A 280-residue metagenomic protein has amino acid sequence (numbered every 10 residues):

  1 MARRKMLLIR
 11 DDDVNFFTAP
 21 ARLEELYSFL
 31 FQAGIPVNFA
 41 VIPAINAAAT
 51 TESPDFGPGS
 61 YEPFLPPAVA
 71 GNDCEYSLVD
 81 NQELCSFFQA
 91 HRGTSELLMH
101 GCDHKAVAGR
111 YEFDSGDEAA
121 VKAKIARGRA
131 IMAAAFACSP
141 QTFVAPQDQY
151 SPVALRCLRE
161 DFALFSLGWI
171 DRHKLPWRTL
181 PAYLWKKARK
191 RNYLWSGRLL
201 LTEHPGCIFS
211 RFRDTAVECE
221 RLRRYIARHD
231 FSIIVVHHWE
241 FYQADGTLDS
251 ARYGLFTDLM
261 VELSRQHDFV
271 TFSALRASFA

Functional and structural regions predicted by a protein language model:
M1-I35: N-terminal regions that are enriched for targeting/export leaders and immediately downstream pro/stem segments
A2, F165-L167, H229-A280: C-terminal domain-boundary segment and adjacent tail
L7-F17, L65-L78, E112-A119, G206-F212 (+1 more regions): The substrate-binding groove and active-site-proximal loops of carbohydrate-active enzymes, especially glycoside
R22, L26, L84, K124-M132 (+3 more regions): Alpha-helical packing segments of well-folded alpha/beta enzyme cores
E24-Q32, L78-E96, E218-A227, M260: Short amphipathic alpha-helices and their capping/turn segments at secondary-structure boundaries
P36, A40-S151, I234-Y242: Metal-dependent polysaccharide deacetylase catalytic core of the NodB/CE4 family, i.e., the active-site-bearing domain
H104-A134, R178-R228: Alpha-helical scaffold elements lining the catalytic groove of polysaccharide deacetylases
S151-S166: Short, electropositive alpha-helical surface patch
